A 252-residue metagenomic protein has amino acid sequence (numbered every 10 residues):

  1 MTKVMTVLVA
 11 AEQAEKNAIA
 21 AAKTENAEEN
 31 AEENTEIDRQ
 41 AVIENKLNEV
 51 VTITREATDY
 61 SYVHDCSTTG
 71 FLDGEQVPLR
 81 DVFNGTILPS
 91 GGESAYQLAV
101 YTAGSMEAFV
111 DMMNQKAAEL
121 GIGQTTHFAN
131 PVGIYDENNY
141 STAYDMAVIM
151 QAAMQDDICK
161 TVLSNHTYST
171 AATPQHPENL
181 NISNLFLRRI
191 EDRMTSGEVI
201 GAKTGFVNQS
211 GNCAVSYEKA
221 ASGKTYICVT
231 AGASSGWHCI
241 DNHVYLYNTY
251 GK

Functional and structural regions predicted by a protein language model:
M1-Y144, A153: Active-site-adjacent loops and short helices of periplasmic peptidoglycan-processing enzymes
V100, G104-K252: Penicillin-recognizing serine hydrolase domain
